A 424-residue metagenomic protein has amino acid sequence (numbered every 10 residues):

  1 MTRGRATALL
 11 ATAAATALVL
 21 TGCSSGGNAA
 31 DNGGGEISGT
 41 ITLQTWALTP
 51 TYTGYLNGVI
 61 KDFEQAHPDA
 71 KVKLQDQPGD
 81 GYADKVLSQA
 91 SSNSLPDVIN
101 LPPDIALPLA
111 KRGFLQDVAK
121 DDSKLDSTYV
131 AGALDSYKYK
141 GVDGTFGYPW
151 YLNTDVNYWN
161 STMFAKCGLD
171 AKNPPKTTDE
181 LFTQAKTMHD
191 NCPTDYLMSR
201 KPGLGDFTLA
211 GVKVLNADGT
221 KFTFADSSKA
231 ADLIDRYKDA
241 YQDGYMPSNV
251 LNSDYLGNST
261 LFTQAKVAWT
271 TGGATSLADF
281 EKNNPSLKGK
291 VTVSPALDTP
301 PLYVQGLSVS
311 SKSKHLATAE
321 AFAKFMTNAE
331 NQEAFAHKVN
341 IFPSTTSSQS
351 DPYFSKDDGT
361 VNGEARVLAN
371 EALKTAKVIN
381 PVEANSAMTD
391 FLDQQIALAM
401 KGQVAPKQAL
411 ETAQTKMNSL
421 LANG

Functional and structural regions predicted by a protein language model:
T2-P108, A171, A317-T318, A334 (+3 more regions): Conserved N-terminal structural module of periplasmic/extracytoplasmic solute-binding proteins
D76-K85, D104, K176-F182, N249-T260: Short helix-initiation/N-cap motifs at beta->coil->alpha
P103-T154, K288: Hinge/lid segment of periplasmic solute-binding proteins
A106-L109, G272-K288: A ligand-binding cleft/hinge motif common to bilobed small-molecule-binding domains
Q116-A131, P174-K176, N191, K213-D235 (+2 more regions): Short, solvent-exposed loop/beta-turn-alpha elements that line the ligand-binding surface or hinge of extracytoplasmic
A165-C167, D243-Y245, K282-F342: Extracytoplasmic/periplasmic substrate-recognition and gating elements
A185, F222-L251: Glycine-centered hinge/linker elements that transmit conformational signals in sensory and ligand-binding systems
E364-T415: C-terminal capping/gating helix-and-loop segments adjacent to ligand/active sites or protein-protein/ligand interfaces
